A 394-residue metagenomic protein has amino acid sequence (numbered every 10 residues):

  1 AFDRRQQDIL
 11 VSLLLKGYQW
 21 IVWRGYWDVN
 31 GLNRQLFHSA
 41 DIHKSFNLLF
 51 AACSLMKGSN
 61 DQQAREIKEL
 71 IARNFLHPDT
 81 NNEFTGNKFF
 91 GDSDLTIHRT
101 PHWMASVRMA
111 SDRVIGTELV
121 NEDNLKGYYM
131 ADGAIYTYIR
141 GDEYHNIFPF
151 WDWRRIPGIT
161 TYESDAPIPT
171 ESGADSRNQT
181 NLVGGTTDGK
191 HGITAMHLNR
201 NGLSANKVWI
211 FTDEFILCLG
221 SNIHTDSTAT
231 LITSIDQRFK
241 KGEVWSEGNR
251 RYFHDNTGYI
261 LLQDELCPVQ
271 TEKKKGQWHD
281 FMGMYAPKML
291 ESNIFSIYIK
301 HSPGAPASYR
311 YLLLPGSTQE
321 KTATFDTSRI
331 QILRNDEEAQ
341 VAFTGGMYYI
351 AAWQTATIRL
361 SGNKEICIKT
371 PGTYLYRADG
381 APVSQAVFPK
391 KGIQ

Functional and structural regions predicted by a protein language model:
F2-Q385, P389-G392: Extended polysaccharide-engagement surfaces of secreted carbohydrate-active enzymes
